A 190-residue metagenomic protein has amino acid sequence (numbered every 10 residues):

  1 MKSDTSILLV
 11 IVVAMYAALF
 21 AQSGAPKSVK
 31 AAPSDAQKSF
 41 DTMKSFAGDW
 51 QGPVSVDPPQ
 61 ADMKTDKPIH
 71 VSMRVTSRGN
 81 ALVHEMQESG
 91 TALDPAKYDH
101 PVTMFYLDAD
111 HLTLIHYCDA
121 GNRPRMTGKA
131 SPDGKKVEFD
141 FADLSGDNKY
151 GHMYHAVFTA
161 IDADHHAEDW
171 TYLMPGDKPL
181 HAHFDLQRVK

Functional and structural regions predicted by a protein language model:
M1-L9: Bacterial N-terminal signal peptides that target proteins for export
D4, A18, Q22-G24: Absolute N-terminal positional cue centered near the fourth residue
L9-A18: Bacterial N-terminal signal peptides
Q22-K190: Hydrophobic small-molecule pocket/channel-lining residues, especially in calycin-type beta-barrels
